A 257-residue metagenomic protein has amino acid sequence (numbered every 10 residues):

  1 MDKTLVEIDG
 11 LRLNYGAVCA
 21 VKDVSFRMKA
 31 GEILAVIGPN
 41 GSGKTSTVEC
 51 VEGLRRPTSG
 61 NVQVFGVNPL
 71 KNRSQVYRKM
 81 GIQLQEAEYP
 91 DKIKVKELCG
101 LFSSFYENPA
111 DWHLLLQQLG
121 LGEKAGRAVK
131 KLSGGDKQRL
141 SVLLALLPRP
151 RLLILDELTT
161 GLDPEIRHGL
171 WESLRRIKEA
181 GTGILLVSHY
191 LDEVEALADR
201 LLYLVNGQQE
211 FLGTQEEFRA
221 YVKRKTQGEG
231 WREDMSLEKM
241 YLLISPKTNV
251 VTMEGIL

Functional and structural regions predicted by a protein language model:
I37-P39: The feature captures the beta-strand-to-loop junction immediately N-terminal to the Walker
E52: Helix-to-loop junction immediately C-terminal to a conserved catalytic motif
W112-K131: Conserved ABC nucleotide-binding domain
L153-D156: Catalytic Walker B motif of ABC-type/P-loop ATPase nucleotide-binding domains
V194-A196: A short, surface-exposed alpha-helical micro-motif characterized by mixed small hydrophobic and charged/polar residues
